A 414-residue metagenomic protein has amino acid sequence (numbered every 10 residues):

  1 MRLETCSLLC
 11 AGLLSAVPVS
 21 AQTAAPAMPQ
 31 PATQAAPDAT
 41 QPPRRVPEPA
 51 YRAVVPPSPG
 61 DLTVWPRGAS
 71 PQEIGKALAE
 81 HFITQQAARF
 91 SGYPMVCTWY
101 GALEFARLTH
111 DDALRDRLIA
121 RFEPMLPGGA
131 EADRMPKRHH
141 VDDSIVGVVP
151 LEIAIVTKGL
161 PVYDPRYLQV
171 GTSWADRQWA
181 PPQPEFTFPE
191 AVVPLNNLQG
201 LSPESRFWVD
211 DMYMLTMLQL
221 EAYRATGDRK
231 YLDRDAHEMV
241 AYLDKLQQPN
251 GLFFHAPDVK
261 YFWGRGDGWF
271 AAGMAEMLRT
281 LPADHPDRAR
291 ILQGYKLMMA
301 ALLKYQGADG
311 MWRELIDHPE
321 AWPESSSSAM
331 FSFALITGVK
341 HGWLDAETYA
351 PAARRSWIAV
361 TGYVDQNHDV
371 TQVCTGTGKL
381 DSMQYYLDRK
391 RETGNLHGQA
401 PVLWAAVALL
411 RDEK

Functional and structural regions predicted by a protein language model:
M1-E4: Positively charged n-region of N-terminal signal peptides that target proteins for export
C6-A16: Bacterial N-terminal signal peptides
V19-T23, P29: Boundary at the C-terminal end of the N-terminal hydrophobic targeting segment
Q22, Q86, P182-Q183, Q247 (+3 more regions): Glutamine-centric residue-chemistry signal
A36-V96, F105-G147, I153-V170, F186-P189 (+3 more regions): CBM-like carbohydrate-recognition segments
P71, S91-A102, A106, H139-A154 (+4 more regions): Aromatic-lined, polymer-binding surfaces characteristic of secreted/periplasmic polysaccharide-degrading enzymes
R115-D116, M125-A256, N367: Extended ligand-binding groove/face enriched in aromatic
V162, R166, R206-L315, A321-S332 (+4 more regions): Extended ligand-binding clefts on enzyme/binding-domain cores
